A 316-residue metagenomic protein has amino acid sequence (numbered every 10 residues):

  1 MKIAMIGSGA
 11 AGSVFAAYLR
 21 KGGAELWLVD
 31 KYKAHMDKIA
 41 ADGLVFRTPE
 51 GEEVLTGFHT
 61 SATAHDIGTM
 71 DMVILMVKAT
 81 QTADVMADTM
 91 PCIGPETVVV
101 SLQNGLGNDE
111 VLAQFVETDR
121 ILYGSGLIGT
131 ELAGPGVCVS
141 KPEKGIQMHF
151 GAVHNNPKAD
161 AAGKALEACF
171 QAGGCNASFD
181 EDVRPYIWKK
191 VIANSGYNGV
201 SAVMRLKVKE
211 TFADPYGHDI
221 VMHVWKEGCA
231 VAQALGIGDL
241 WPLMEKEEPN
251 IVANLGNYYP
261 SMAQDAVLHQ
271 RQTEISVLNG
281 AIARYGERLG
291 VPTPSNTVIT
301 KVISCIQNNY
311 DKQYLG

Functional and structural regions predicted by a protein language model:
M1, D71, I146: Nucleotide donor/acceptor-binding cores
M1-E52: NAD(P)+-binding Rossmann beta1-loop-alpha1 motif at the extreme N-terminus of oxidoreductases
A17, K21, A87-P91, Q114 (+2 more regions): Short, well-ordered alpha-helices that flank and scaffold nucleotide-derived cofactor binding pockets
V29, E53-C138: Rossmann-like NAD(P)(H) cofactor-binding subdomain of soluble oxidoreductases
I93, V137-A152, A202-T211, Y259-L268: Helix-loop-beta segment of a Rossmann-like dinucleotide-binding subdomain
N104-Y186, K190: Rossmann-fold dinucleotide-binding core
R184-F212, Y216-C229, G256: Active-site-proximal catalytic alpha-helix in oxidoreductases
H218-G316: NAD(P)-dependent Rossmann-like dehydrogenase/reductase catalytic/cofactor-binding core
